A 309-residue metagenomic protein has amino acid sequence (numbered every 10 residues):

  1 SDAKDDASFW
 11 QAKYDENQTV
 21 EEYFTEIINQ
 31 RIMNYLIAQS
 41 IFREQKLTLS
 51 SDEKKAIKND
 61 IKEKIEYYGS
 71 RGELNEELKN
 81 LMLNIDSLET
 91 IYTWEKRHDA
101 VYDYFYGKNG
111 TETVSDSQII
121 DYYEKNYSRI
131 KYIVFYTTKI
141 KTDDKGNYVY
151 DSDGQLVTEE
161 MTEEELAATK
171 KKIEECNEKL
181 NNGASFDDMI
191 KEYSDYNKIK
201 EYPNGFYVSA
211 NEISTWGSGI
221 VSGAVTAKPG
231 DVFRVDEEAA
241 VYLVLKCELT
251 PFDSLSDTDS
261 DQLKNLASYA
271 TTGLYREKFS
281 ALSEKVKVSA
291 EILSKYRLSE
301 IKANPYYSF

Functional and structural regions predicted by a protein language model:
S1, Q18, L47-T48, I57 (+5 more regions): Solvent-exposed loop/turn and edge beta-strand elements of beta-rich ligand-binding domains
S1-I85: N-terminal targeting/tethering segments
R31, Y123, E165-T169: Generic alpha-helical segment signature
I32, L36, S40-L49, I61 (+8 more regions): Sec/Tat-exported extracytoplasmic proteins
T48-E53, T113-V114, N197-Y202: Short, well-structured beta-strand/strand-turn elements
E76-E164, K191, T215-F309: PPIase-associated folding chaperone regions across multiple families
K171-S218: Peptidyl-prolyl cis-trans isomerase
